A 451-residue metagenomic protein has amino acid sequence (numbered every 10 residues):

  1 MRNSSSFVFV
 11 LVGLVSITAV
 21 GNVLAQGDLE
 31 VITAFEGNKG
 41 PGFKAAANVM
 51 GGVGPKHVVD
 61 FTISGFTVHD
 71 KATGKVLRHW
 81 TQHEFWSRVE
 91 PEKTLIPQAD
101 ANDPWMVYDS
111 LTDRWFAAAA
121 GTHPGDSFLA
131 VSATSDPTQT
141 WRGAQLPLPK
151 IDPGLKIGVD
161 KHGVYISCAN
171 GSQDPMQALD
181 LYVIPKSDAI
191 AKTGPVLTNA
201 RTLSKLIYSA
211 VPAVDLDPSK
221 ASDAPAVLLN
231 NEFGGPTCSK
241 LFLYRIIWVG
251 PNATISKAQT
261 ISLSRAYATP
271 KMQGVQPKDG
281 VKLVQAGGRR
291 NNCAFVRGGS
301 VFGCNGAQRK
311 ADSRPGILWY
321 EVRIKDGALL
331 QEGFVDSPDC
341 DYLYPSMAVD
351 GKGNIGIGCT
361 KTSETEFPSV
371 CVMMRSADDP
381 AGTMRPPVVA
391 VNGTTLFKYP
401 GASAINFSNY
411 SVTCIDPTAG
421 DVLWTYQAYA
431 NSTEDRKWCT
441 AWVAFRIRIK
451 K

Functional and structural regions predicted by a protein language model:
M1-V10: Bacterial N-terminal signal peptides that target proteins for export
V10-L11, Q98: N-terminal hydrophobic alpha-helix used for membrane targeting or insertion
L24-K451: C-terminal PAP-associated
